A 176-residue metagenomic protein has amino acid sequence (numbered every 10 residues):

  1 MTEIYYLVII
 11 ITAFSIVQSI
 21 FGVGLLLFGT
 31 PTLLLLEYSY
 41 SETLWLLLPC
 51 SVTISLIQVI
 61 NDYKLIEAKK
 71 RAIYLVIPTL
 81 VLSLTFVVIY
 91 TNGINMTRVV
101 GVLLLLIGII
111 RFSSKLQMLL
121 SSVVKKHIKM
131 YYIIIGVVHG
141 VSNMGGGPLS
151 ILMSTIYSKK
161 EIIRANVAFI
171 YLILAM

Functional and structural regions predicted by a protein language model:
M1-L36, Q117-V167, L174: Selected transmembrane alpha-helices and immediately adjacent juxtamembrane segments of polytopic inner-membrane
I9, A13, P49-L56, I77 (+3 more regions): Hydrophobic residues within alpha-helical transmembrane segments of multi-pass solute transporters/permease subunits
S15-S19, V23, I54-Q58, T79-V87 (+4 more regions): Transmembrane alpha-helical segments of multi-pass membrane transport proteins and ion-pumping complexes
G24, L47, V100-L103: Residue-level signal for the membrane-embedded core of alpha-helical transmembrane segments, especially mid-helix
Y38-L47, K69-K70, Y157-F169: Membrane-interface alpha-helices at helix entry/exit sites of multi-pass transporters
S39, W45-I94, A175-M176: Selective hydrophobic functional segments
I54-Y63, F86-V124: Transmembrane helix exit motif
A68-P78, T97-L103, V123-Y132, I162-L172: Cytoplasmic-side transmembrane-helix entry/capping segments in multi-pass membrane proteins
